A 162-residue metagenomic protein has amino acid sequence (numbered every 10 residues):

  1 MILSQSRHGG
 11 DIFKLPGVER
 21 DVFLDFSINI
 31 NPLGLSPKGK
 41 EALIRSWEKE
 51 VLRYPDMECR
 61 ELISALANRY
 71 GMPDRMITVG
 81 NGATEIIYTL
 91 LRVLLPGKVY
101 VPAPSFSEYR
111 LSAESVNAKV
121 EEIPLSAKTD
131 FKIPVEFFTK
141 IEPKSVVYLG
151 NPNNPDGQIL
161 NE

Functional and structural regions predicted by a protein language model:
M1-R53, P143, L149-N151, N161: N-terminal "arm"/small-domain region of PLP-dependent enzymes with the aminotransferase-like
N29-N31, A83, F106, N151-P155: Short glycine-rich anion-binding loops that position phosphate/pyrophosphate groups of nucleotides and phosphorylated
E41, R45, N68, Y88 (+2 more regions): Short, well-ordered alpha-helices that flank and scaffold nucleotide-derived cofactor binding pockets
R60-K98: Phosphate-binding glycine-rich loop
P73, V116-N117: Short, structured coil segments at secondary-structure junctions
V93-E114: Conserved PLP-anchoring active-site segment centered on the Schiff-base-forming lysine
E121, A127-E162: Active-site phosphate-binding strand-loop segment of PLP-dependent enzymes
